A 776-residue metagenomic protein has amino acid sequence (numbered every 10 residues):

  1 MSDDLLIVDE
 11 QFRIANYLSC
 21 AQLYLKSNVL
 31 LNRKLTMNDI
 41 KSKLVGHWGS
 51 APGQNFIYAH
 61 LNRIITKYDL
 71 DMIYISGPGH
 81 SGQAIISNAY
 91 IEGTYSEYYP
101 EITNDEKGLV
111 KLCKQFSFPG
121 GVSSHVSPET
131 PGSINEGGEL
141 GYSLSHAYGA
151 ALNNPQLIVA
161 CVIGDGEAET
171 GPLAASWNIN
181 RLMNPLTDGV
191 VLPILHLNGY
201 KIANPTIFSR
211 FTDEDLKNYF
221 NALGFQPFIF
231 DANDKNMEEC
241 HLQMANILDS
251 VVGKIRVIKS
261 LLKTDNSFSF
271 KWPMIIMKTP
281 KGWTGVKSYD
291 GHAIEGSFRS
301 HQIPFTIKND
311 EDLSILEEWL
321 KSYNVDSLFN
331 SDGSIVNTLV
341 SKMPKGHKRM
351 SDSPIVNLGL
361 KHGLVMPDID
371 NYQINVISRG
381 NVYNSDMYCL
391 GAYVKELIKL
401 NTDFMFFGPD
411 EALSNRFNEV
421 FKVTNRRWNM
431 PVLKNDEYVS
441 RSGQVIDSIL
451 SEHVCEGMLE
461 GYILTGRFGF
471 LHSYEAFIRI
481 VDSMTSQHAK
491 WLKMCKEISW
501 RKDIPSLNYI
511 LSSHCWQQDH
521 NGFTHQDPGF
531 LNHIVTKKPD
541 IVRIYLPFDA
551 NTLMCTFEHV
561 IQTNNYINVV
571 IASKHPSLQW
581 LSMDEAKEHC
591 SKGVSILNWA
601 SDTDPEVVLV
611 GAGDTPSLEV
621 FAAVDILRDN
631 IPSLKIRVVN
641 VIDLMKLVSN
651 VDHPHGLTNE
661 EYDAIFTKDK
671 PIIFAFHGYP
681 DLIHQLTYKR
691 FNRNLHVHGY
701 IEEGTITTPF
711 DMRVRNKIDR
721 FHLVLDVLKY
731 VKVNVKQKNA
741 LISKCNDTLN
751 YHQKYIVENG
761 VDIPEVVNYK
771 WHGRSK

Functional and structural regions predicted by a protein language model:
M1-H47: Cofactor-/ligand-binding subdomain signature composed of acidic, glycine-rich, tryptophan-containing flexible loops
L5-L6, S42-K43, Q54-M72, P131-G132 (+9 more regions): Short alpha-helical segments and helix-capping/turn motifs at coil-helix boundaries
V29-N184, N418-V420, L433-N435, E456-T465 (+2 more regions): Cofactor-binding active-site loop characterized by glycine-rich and histidine/acidic residues
I40-H47, M72-S76, S133-E136, A160-G164 (+7 more regions): Short glycine-rich or small-residue beta-strand-to-loop segments that form or flank ligand, phosphate, metal/Fe-S
W48-G53, L61, Y74, G93-Y98 (+10 more regions): Non-catalytic terminal/interface segments that mediate subunit docking, oligomerization, and allosteric communication
A51-P52, G79-Q83, E139, E167-T170 (+7 more regions): Gly/Ser/Thr-rich loops at beta-strand to alpha-helix junctions that form or flank small-molecule/cofactor-binding
L112-S133, Y142, N154-A160, E169 (+7 more regions): Thiamine diphosphate
